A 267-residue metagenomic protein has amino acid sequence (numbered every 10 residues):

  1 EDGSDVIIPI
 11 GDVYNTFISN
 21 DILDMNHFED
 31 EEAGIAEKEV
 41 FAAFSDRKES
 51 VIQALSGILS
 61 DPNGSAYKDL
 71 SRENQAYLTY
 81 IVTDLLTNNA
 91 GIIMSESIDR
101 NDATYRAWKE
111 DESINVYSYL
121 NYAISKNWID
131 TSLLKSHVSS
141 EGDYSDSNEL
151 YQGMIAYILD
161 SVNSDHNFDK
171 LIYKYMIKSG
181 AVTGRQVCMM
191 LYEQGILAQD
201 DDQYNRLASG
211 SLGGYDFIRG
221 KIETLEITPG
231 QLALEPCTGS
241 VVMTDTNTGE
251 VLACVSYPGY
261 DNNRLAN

Functional and structural regions predicted by a protein language model:
E1-N267: Periplasmic/cell-envelope proteins involved in peptidoglycan metabolism and beta-lactam response
